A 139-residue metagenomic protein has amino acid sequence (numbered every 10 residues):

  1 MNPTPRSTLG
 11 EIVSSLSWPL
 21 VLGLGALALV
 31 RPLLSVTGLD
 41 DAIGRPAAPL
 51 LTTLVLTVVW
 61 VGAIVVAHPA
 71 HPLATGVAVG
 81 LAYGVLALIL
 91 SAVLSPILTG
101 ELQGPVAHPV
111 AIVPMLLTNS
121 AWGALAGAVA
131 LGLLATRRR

Functional and structural regions predicted by a protein language model:
N2-R139: Juxtamembrane/disordered regions of integral membrane proteins
